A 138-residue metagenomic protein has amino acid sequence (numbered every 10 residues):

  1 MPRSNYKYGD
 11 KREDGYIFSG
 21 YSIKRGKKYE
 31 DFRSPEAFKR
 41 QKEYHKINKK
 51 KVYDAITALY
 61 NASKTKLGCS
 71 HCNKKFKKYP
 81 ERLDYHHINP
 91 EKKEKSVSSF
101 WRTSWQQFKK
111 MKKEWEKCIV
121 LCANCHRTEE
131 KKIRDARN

Functional and structural regions predicted by a protein language model:
M1-N138: Contiguous alpha-helical segments
